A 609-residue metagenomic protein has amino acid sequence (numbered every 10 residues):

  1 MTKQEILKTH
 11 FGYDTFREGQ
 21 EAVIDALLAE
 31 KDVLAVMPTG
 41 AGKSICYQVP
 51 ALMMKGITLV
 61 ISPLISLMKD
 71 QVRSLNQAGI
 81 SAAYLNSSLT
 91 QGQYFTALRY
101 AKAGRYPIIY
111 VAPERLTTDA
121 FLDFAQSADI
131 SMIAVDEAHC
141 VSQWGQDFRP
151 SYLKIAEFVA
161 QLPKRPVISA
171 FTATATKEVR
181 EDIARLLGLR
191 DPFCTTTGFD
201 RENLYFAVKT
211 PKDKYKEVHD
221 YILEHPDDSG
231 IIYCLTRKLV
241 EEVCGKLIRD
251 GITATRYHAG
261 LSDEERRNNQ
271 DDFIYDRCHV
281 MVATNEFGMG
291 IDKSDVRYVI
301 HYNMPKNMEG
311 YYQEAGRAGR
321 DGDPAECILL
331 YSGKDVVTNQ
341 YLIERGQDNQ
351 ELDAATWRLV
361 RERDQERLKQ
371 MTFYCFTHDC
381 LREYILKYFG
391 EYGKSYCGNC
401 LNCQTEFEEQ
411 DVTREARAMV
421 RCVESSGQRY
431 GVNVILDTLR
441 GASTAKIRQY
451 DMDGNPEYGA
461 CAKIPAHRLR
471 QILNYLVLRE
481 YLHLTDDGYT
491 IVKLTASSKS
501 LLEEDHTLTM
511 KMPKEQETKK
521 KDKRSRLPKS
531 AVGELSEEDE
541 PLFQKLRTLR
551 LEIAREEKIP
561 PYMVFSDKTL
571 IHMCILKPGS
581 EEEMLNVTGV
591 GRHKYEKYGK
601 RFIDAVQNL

Functional and structural regions predicted by a protein language model:
M1-K3, V337-T338, N349-D353, R363-Q365 (+2 more regions): Accessory DNA-binding and partner-docking regions appended to nucleic-acid-acting proteins, especially the terminal
T2-H10, D14, E18, A22-S44 (+5 more regions): Helicase motor core with emphasis on the C-terminal RecA-like subdomain
L27, I222, F273, C375 (+2 more regions): Short helix-to-turn junction characteristic of helix-turn-helix DNA-binding domains, especially the helix
K164, P226, H378, Q428 (+1 more regions): Flexible coil/turn residues that form the inter-helical turn or adjacent wing/linker of helix-turn-helix
L359-F389: Short, charged low-complexity linear segments at domain edges
